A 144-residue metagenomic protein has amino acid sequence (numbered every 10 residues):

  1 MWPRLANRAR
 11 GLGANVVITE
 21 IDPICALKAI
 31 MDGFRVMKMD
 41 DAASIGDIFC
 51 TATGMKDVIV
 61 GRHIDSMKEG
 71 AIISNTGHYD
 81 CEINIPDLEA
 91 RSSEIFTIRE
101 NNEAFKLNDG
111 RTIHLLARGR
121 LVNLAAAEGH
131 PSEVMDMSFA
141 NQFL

Functional and structural regions predicted by a protein language model:
M1-G46, T51-K56: Glycine-rich phosphate/diphosphate-binding loop of Rossmann-like nucleotide-binding domains
W2-P3, C25-A26, D57-I59, C81-N84 (+1 more regions): Flexible loop/turn segments at secondary-structure boundaries
R8-L12, D65-K68, A90-R91, G129-E133: Short, solvent-exposed amphipathic alpha-helical segments in soluble enzyme and RNA/protein-processing domains
A14, K68-A71, G110-R111: A short helix->loop->beta-strand "cap" motif at the edges of active sites that frequently abuts
E20-I21, M39, A52-M55, T76-G77 (+3 more regions): Fold-independent oxyanion-binding glycine-rich loops and adjacent beta-strand/coil segments at enzyme active sites
D32-E89, S93: Rossmann-like NAD(P)-binding element
I85-L144: Adenosine-phosphate binding glycine-rich loop
